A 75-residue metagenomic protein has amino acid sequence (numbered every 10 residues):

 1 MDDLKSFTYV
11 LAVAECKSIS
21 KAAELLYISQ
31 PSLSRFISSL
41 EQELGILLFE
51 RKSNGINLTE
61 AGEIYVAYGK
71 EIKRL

Functional and structural regions predicted by a protein language model:
F7, E43, Y65-L75: Alpha-helical linker/hinge and terminal dimerization helices associated with HTH transcriptional regulators
F7-A14, T59, V66: Hydrophobic residues on short alpha-helical segments
L11-S29: Short helix-boundary/capping micro-motifs
S18-I19, I37, R51: Helix-turn-helix DNA-binding elements, focusing on the entry/boundary residues of the two helices that contact DNA
A22, L58-T59: ABC transporter nucleotide-binding domains
E41-L58: A short LG(V/I)-centered, amphipathic sequence patch enriched for acidic residue(s) preceding the LG motif
